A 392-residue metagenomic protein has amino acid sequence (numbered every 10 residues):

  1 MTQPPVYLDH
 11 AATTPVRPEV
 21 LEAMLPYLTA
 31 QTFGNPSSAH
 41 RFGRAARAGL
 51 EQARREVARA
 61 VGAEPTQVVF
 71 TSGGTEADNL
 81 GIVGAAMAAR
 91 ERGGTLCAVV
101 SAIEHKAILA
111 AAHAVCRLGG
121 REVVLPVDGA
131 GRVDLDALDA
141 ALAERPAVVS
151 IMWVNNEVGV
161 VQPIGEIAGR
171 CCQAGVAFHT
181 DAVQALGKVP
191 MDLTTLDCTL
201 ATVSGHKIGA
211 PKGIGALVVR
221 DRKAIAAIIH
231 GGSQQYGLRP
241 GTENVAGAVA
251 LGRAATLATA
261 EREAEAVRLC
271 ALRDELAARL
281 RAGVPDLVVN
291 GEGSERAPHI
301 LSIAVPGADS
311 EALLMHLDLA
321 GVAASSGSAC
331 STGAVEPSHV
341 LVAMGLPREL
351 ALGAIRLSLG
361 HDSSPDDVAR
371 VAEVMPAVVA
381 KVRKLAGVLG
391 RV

Functional and structural regions predicted by a protein language model:
M1-V392: Pyridoxal 5′-phosphate
